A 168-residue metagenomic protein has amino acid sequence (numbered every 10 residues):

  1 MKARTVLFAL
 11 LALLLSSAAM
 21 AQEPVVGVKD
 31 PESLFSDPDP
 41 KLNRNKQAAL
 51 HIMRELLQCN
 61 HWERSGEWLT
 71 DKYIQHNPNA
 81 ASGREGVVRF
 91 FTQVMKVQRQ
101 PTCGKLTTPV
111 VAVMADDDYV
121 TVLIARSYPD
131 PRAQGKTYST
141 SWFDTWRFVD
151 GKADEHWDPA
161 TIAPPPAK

Functional and structural regions predicted by a protein language model:
M1-L7: Bacterial N-terminal signal peptides that target proteins for export
F8-S17: Bacterial N-terminal signal peptides
A21-E63, E67, D71: Short, low-complexity N-terminal intrinsically disordered segments enriched in polar/charged residues
E23, S139-A167: Short beta-strand edge/turn micro-motifs at domain boundaries
A49, R64-G66, Y73, V87 (+2 more regions): Hydrophobic pocket/interface hotspot
W62-D118: A solvent-exposed, acidic/Ser-Thr-rich amphipathic alpha-helical stretch
Q98-P101, Y128-Y138: Short, cysteine-centered beta-strand-loop-beta hairpins and adjacent loop/turn segments enriched in charged/polar
D116-R126: A short hydrophobic beta-strand element
